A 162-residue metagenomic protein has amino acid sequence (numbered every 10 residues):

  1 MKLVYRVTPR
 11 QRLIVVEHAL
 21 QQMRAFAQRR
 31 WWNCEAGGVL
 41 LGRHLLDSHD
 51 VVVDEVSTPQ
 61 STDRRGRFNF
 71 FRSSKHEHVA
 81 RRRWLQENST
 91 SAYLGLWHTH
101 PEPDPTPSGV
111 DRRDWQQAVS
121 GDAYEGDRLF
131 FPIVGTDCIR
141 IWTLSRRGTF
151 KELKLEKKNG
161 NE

Functional and structural regions predicted by a protein language model:
M1-Y93, P101-E162: Conserved beta-strand-loop surface patch within small alpha/beta domains used for substrate/adaptor or ligand engagement
